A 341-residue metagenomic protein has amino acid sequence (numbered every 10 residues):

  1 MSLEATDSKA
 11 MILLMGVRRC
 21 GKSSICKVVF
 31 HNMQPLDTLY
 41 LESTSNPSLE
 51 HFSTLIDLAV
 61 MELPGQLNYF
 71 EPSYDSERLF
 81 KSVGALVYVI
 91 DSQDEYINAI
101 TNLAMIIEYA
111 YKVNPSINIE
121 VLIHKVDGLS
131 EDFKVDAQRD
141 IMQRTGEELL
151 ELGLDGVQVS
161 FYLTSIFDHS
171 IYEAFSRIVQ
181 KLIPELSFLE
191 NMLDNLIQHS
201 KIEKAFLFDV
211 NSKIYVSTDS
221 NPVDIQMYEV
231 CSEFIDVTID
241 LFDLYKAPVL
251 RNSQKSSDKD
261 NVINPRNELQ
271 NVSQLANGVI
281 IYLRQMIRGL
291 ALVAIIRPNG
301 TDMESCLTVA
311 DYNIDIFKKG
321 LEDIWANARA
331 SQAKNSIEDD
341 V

Functional and structural regions predicted by a protein language model:
A10-M33: Glycine-rich phosphate-binding P-loop
F30-D57, L67: Switch I (effector-binding) loop of TRAFAC-class P-loop GTPase G-domains
E50, P222-I281: A charged amphipathic helix-loop-strand protein-protein interaction module that recurs in cytosolic assemblies
E50-S76, F80-G84: Conserved nucleotide-sensing/catalytic segment adjacent to the nucleotide-binding pocket in NTP-handling enzymes
V60-E62, L86-S92, E120-K125, A294-I295: Conserved beta-strand segments of the P-loop GTPase G domain that flank and frequently precede/overlap
F70-E95, I106-V113: Inter-motif core of Ras-like GTPase G domains
I117, G128-K204, V223-D224, E233 (+3 more regions): Canonical P-loop GTPase G-domain recognition
Q285-A294: Short hydrophobic/glycine-rich mini-motifs in sensory/regulatory modules that couple input to downstream signaling
